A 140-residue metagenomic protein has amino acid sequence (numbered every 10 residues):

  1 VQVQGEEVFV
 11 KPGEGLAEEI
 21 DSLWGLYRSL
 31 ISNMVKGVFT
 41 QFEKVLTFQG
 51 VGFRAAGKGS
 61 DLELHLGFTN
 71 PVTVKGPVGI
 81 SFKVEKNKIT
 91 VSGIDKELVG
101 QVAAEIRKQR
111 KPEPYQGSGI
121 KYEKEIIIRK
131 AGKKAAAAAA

Functional and structural regions predicted by a protein language model:
V1-A140: Ribosome-associated RNA-binding proteins
